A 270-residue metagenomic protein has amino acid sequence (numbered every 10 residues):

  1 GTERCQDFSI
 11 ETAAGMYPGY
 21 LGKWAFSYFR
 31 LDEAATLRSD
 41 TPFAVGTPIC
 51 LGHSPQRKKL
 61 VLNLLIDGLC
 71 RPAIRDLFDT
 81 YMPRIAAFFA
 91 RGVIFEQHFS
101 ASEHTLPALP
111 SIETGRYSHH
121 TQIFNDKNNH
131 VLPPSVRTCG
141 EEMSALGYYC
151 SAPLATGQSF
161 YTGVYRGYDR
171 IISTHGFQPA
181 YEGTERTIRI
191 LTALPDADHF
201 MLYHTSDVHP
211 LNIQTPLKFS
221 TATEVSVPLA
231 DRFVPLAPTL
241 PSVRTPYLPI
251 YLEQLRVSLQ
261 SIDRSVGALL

Functional and structural regions predicted by a protein language model:
G1-L270: Catalytic domains that recognize anionic headgroups
